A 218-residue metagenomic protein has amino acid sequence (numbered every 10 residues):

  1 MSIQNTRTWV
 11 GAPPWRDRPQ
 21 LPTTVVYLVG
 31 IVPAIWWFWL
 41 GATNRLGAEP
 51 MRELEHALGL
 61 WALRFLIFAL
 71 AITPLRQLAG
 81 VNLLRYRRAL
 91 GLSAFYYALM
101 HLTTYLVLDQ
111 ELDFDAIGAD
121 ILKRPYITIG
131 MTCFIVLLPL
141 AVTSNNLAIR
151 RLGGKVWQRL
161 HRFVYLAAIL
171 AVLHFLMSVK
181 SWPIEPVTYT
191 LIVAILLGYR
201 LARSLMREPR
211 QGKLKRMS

Functional and structural regions predicted by a protein language model:
S2-S218: Membrane-embedded alpha-helical bundles that constitute the cytochrome b-like, heme-associated redox core of multi-pass
